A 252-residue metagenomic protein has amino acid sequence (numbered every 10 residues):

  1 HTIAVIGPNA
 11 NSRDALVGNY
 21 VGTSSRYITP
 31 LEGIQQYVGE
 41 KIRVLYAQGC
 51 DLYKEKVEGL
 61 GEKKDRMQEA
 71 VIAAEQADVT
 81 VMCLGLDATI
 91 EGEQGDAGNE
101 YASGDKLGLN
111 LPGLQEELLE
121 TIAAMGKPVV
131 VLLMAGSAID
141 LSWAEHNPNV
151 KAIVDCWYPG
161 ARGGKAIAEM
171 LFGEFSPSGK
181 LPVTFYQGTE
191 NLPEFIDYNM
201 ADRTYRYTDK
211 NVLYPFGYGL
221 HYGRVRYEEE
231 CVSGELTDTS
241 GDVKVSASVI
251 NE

Functional and structural regions predicted by a protein language model:
H1-E252: C-terminal non-catalytic regions of proteins with extracellular/luminal or membrane-system context
